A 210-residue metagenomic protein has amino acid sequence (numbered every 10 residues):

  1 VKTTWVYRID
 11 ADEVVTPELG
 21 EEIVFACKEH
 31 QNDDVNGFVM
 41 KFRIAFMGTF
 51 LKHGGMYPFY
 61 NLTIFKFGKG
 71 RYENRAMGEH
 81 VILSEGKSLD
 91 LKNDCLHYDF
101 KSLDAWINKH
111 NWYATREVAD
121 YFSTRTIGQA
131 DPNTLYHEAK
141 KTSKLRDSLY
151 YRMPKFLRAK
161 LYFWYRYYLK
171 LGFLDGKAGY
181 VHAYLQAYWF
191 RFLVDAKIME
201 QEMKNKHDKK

Functional and structural regions predicted by a protein language model:
T4-I9, T16-E202: Catalytic-site signature of metal-activated, phosphate-bearing donor transferases, centered on the GT-A/GT-A-like
K206-H207: Short, Lys/Arg-enriched, Gly/Pro-containing loop segments at transmembrane-helix junctions of multi-pass membrane
